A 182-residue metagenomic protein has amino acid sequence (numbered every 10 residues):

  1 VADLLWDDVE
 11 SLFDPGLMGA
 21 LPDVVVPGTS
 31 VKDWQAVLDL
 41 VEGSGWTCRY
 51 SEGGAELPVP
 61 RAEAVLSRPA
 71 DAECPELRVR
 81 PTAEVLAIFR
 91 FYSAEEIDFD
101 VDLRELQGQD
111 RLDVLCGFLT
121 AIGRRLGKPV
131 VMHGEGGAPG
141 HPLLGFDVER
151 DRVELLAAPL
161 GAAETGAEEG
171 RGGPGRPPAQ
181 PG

Functional and structural regions predicted by a protein language model:
V1, D102-G182: Acidic, proline/glycine-rich low-complexity IDRs
V1-D8: N-terminal leader/presequence regions that precede the main folded/catalytic core
E10-F13, L86-I88: Short beta-strand/turn micro-motifs at beta-sheet edges
G16-V24, Y92-L103: Glycine-rich, often proline-containing surface loops adjacent to acidic residues and nearby aromatics that form
M18-A20, T47-P60, G123-G140: Short glycine-rich, low-complexity/disordered patches
D23-V25, E76-R78, I88, D98-D100 (+3 more regions): Ordered hydrophobic segments in well-structured contexts
V25-T82: Short, well-structured hydrophobic secondary-structure segments
R80-A94: Short edge beta-strands and adjacent turn/loop segments
